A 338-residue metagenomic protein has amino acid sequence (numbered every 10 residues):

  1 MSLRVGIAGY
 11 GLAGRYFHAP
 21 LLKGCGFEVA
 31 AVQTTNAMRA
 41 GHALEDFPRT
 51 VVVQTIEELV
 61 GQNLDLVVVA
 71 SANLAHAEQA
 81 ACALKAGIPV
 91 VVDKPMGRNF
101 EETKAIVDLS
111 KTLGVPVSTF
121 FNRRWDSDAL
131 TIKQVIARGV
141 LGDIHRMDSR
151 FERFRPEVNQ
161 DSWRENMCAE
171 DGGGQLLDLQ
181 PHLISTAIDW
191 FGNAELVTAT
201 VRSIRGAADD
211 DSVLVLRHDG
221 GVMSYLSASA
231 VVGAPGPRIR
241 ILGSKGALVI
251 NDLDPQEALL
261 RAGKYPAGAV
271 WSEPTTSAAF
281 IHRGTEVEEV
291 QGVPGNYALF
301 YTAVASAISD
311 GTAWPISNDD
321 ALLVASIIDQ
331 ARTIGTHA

Functional and structural regions predicted by a protein language model:
M1, E58, L66-V68, E289 (+1 more regions): C-terminal helix-rich "cap/oligomerization" subdomain common to oxidoreductases
M1-F47, H337-A338: N-terminal Rossmann-like dinucleotide-binding module
G14, V92, V117-T119, I250: Hydrophobic residues in well-ordered beta-strands that form the structural core
V51-L109: Beta-loop-alpha module in the N-terminal Rossmann-like domain of NAD(P)-dependent dehydrogenases, especially those
A105-R123, D143-M147: Rossmann-fold dehydrogenase core element
R123-T200, R205: Predominantly a Rossmann-like dinucleotide-binding segment in NAD(P)-dependent oxidoreductases
S185-E257, A298-T312, D329: Contiguous beta-strand/loop segments that form the cofactor/metal-binding neighborhood of enzyme cores
K245-P315: C-terminal glycine/acidic-rich active-site capping loop/insertion
